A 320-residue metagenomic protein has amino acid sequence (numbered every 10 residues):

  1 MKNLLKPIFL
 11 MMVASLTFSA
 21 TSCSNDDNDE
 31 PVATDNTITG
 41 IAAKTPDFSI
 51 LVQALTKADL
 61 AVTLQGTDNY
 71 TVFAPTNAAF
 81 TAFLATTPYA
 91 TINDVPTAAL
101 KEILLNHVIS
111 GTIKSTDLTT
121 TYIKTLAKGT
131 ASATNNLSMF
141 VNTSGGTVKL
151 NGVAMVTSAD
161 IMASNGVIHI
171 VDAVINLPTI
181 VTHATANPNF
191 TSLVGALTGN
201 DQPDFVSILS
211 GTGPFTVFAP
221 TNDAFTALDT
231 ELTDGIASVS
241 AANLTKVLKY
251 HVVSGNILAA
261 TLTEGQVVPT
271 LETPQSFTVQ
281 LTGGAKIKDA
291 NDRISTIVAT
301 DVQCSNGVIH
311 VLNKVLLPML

Functional and structural regions predicted by a protein language model:
K2-L10, S19-L320: Mature, structured domains of secreted/extracytosolic soluble proteins
